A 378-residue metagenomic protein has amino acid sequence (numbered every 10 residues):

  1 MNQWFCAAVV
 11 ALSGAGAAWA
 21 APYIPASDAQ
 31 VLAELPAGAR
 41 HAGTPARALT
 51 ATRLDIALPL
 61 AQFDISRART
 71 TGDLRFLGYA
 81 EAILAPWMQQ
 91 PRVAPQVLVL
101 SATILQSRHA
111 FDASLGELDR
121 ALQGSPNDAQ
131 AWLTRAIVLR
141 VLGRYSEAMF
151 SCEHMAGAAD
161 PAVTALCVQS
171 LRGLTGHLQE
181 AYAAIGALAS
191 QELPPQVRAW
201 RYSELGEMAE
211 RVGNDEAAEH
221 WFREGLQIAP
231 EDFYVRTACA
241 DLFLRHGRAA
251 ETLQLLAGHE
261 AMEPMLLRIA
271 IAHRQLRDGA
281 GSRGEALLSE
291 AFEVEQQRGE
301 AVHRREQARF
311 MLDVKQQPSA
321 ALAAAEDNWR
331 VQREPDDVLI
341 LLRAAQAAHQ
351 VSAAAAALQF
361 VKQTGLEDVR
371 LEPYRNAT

Functional and structural regions predicted by a protein language model:
A18-Q96: N-terminal leader/linker segments that initiate helical-solenoid repeat arrays
A51, R92, P126, A159-D160 (+6 more regions): Short coil turns that delineate tetratricopeptide repeat
P59, L100, T134, C167-V168 (+5 more regions): Canonical tetratricopeptide repeat
Q62, R69, T103, I137 (+7 more regions): Residue-level recognition of tetratricopeptide repeat
S66, S107, V141-L142, L174-T175 (+5 more regions): Register position in tetratricopeptide repeats
A80, S114, A148, A181 (+5 more regions): Single-residue signature of alpha-solenoid repeat helices
